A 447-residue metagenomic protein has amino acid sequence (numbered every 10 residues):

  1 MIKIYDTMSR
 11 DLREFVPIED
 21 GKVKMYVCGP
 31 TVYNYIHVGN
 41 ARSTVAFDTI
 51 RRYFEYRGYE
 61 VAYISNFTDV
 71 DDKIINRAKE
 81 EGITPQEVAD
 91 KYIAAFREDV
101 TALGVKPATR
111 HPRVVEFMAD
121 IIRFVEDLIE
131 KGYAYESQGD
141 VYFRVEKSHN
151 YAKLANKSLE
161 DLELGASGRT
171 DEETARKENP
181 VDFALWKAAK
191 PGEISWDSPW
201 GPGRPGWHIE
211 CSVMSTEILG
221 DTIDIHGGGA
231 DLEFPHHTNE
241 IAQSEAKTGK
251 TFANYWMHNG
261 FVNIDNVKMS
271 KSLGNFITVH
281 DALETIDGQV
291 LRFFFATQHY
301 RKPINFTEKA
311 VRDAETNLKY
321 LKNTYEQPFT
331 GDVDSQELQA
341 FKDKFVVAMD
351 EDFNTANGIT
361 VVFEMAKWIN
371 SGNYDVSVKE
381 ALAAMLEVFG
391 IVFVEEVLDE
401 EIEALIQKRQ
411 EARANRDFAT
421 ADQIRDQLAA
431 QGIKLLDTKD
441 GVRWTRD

Functional and structural regions predicted by a protein language model:
M1-T31, D48, M118-Q327: Alpha-helical recognition segments enriched in aromatics with Gly/Pro capping that present substrate-recognition
S9-E14, I18-K106, D440, W444: N-terminal, positively charged nucleic-acid-binding surface of large information/translation enzymes
Y59, Y133, I433: Short phosphate-binding/catalytic loops that engage adenosine nucleotides
F67-D71, I93-F96, K106-I121, G139-S148: Short, glycine/charge-rich beta-strand/loop segments that flank catalytic centers and engage negatively charged groups
K79-P85, T109-V115, G229: The substrate-binding groove and active-site-proximal loops of carbohydrate-active enzymes, especially glycoside
R97-R123, Y133, E233, G288-V290 (+5 more regions): Non-catalytic interaction-recognition regions
K268-D447: Structural preference for alpha-helix termini/caps and helix-kink/transition segments
